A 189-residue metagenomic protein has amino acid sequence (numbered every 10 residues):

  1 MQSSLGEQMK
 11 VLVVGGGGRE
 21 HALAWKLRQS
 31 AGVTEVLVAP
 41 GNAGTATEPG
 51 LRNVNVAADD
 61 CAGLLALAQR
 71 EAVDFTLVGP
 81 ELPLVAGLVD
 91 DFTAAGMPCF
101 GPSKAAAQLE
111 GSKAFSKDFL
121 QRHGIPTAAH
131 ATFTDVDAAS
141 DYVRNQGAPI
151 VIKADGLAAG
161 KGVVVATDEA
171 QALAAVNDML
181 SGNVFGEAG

Functional and structural regions predicted by a protein language model:
Q2-A105: ATP-binding N-terminal substructure of ATP-dependent carboxylate-amine bond-forming enzymes
G15, F133, V163-D168: Short beta-strand-to-turn element immediately C-terminal to the catalytic PLP-Schiff-base lysine in fold type I
Q29-G32, Q69, A94-M97, Q121-I125 (+3 more regions): Generic secondary-structure signature for well-ordered alpha-helical cores
N53-A57, T93-G96, K117-F119, G147 (+1 more regions): Short, hinge-like loop/turn segments at secondary-structure boundaries
A57-D60, S112, D135-V136, D168: Acidic/polar helix N-cap motif
F75, P126-A129, N145, P149-V151 (+1 more regions): Conserved ATP-binding module of the ATP-grasp superfamily
P102-G162: A conserved helix-loop-beta module that forms one wall/lid of the active-site cleft in ATP-utilizing catalytic domains
